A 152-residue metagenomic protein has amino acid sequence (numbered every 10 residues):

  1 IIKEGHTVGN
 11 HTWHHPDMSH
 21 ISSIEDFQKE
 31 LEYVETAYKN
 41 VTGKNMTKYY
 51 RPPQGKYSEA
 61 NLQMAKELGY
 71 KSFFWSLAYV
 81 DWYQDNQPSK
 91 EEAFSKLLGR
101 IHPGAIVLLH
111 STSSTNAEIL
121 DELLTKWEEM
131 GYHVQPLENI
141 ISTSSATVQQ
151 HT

Functional and structural regions predicted by a protein language model:
I1-E91, S95-L108: Metal-dependent polysaccharide deacetylase catalytic core of the NodB/CE4 family, i.e., the active-site-bearing domain
G104-S114, I119: Catalytic cysteine-centered active loop of the rhodanese-like fold, especially the PTP/DSP P-loop
T115-T152: C-terminal domain-boundary segment and adjacent tail
